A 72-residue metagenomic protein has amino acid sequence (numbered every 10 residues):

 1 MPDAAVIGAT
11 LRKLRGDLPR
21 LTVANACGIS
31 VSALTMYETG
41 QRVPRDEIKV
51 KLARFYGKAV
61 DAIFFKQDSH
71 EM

Functional and structural regions predicted by a protein language model:
M1-D17, D61, F65: A short, Lys/Arg-rich alpha-helix, primarily the initiator
R12, L21, V50: Active-site phosphate/pyrophosphate- and oxyanion-stabilizing loops and adjacent acidic/basic residues in soluble
R12, N25, R54: Short polybasic/polar patches that bind polyanions
D17-M36: Short alpha-helical DNA-recognition segment
G28, E47-A62: DNA major-groove recognition helix of helix-turn-helix/homeodomain DNA-binding modules
G28, T39-Q41, D68: Residue-level detection of the helix-turn-helix DNA-binding "recognition helix"
T35-M36, R45, F64: Key DNA-contacting residues within the recognition helix of helix-turn-helix
Q41-R54, H70-M72: Short, basic-rich loop-to-helix N-cap that marks the start of a DNA-contacting helix
